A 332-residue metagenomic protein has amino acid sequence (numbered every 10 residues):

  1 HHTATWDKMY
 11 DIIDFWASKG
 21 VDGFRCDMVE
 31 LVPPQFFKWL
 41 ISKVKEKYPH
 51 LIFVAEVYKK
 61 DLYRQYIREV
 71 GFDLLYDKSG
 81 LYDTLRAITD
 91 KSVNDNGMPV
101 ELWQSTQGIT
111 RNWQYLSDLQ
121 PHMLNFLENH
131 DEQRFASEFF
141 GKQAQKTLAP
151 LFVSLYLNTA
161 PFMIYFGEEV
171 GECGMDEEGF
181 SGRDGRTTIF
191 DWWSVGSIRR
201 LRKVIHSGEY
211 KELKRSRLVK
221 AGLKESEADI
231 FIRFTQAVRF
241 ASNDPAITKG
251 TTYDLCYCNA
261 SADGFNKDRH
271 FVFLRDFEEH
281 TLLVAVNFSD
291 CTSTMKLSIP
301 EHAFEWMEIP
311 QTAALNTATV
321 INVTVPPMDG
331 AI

Functional and structural regions predicted by a protein language model:
H1-G23, V29, Q35, S42-P161 (+4 more regions): Alpha-amylase-like alpha-glycosidases and glucanotransferases acting on alpha-linked glucans and related
F36-F37, M295: Residues at alpha-helix caps and immediate loop-helix transition turns in enzyme cores, especially N- and C-cap
E56, G250, I309-Q311: Conserved beta-strand termini and adjacent loop/short-helix elements that scaffold enzyme active sites in alpha/beta
K59, G97, G108, F126-N129 (+1 more regions): Loop/helix patches that line or flank the sugar-binding groove of alpha-linked glycan CAZymes
R111-Q114, N259-A260, V320-I321: Short, P/G- and charge-enriched loop/turn segments at secondary-structure junctions
D118-L119, F277, P326: Flexible, charged surface loops at secondary-structure boundaries
W306-I321: Solvent-exposed beta-strand/loop surfaces of large extracellular or lumenal domains
T317-I332: C-terminal beta-strand-rich structural cap/linker in extracellular carbohydrate-active enzymes
